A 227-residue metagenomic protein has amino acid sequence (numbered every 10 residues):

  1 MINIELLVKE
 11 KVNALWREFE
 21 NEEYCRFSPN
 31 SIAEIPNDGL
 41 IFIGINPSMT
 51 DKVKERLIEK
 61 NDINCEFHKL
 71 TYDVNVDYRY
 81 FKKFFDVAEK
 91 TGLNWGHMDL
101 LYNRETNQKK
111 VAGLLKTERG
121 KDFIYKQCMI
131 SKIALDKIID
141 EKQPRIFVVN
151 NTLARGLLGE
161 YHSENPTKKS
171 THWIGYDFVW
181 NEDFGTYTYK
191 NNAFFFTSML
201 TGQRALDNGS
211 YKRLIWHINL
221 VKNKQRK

Functional and structural regions predicted by a protein language model:
M1-L15, R119-K132, R155-K227: C-terminal capping/extension of enzyme domains
M1-V76, Y80-D86, A134-I138, E182-T186 (+1 more regions): Active-site and ligand/interface coordination hotspots across diverse enzymes and nucleic-acid-associated assemblies
D38, Q143-R145, Y189-A193: A short helix->loop->beta-strand "cap" motif at the edges of active sites that frequently abuts
L40-G44, G92-L100, I146-N151, F196: A structural signal for short, well-ordered beta-strand segments and their strand-loop junctions that often border
N46-T50, L101-E105, T152-G156, M199-R204: Short, solvent-exposed loop/turn segments at secondary-structure junctions
N64-V76, R104-M129: Surface-exposed cleft-lining segments at the edges of enzyme active sites
D77-G113: Short, surface-exposed acidic-centric catalytic microdomains
L135-T152: Proline-aspartate-enriched helix->loop->beta-strand connector
